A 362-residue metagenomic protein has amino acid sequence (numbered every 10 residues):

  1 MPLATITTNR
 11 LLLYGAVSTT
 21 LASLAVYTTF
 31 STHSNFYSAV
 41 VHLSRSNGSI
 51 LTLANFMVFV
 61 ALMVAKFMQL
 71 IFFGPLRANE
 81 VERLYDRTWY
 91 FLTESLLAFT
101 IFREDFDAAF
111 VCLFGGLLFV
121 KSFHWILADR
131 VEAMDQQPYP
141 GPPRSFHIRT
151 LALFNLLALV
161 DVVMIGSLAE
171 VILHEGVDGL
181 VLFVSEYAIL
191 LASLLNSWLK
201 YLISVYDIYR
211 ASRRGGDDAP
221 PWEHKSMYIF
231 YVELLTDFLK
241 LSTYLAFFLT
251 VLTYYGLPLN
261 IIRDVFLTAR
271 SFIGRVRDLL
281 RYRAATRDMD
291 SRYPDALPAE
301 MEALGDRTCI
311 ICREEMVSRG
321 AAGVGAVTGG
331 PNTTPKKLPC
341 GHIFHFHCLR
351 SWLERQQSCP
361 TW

Functional and structural regions predicted by a protein language model:
P2-M301: Non-catalytic localization and substrate-recognition regions of ubiquitin/SUMO ligases
R270-L280, A299-W362: RING-type zinc-finger domain of E3 ubiquitin ligases
